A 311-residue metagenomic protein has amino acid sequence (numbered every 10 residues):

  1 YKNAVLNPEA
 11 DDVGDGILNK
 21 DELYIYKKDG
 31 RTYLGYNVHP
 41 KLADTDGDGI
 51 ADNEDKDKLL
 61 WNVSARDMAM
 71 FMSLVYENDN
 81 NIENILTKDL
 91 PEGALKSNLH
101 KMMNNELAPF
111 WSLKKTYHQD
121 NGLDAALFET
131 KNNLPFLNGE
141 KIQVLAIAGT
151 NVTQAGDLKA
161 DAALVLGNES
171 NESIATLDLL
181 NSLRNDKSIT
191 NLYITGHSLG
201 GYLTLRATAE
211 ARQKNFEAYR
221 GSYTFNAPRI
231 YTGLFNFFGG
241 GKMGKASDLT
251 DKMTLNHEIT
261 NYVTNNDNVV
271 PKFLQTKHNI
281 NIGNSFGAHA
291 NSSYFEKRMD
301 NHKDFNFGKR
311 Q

Functional and structural regions predicted by a protein language model:
Y1-E77: Extracellular calcium-associated, cysteine-rich motifs in secreted modular proteins
D12, G16, T45, G49 (+3 more regions): Extracytoplasmic/secreted proteins, especially bacterial periplasmic and envelope-associated proteins
G30-L34, M102-E106, S247-L255: Short, conserved catalytic or adaptor-binding loops enriched in Gly and charged residues
V38, N84-T195, E210-G239, H257-E258: A conserved cap/lid and substrate-binding interface adjacent to the catalytic center of lipid-processing enzymes
A69-P109, K272-Q311: N-terminal accessory regions of S-adenosyl-L-methionine
L177, F216-Q311: The feature captures the conserved acid-bearing segment of alpha/beta-hydrolase catalytic domains
G196-G200, T204: Gly/Ala-rich beta-loop-alpha elbow adjacent to hydrolase catalytic centers
